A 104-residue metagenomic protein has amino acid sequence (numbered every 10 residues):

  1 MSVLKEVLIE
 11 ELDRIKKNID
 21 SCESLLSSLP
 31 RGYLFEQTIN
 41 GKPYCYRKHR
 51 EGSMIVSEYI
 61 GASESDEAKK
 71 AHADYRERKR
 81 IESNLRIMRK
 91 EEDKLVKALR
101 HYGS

Functional and structural regions predicted by a protein language model:
M1-S104: Conserved glycine(s) in the ABC-transporter nucleotide-binding domain "signature"
